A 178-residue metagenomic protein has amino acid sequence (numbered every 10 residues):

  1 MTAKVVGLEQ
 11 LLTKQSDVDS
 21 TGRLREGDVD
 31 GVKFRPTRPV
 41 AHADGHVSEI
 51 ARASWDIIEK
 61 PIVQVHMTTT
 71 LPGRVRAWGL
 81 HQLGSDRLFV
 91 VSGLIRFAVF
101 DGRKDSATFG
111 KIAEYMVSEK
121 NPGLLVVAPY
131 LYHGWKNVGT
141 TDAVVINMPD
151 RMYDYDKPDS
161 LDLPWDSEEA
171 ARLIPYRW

Functional and structural regions predicted by a protein language model:
T2-K120, V138-W178: Non-catalytic, conserved peripheral segments adjacent to functional cores
E119-V127: Short, exposed beta-strand "edge-strand" segments with a Pro/Gly-rich flavor and a Y/T-containing core
L125, H133-V138: Short beta-strand His + acidic residue motifs that chelate non-heme Fe in jelly-roll/DSBH and cupin folds
